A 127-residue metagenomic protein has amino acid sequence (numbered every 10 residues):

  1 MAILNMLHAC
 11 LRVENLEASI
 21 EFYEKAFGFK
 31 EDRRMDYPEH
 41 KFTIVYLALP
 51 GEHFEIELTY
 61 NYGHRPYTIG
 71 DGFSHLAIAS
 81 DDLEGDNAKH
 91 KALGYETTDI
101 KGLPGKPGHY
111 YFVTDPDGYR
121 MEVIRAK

Functional and structural regions predicted by a protein language model:
A2-L4, D32-D36, T43-Y46, I78 (+1 more regions): Vicinal oxygen chelate
I3, C10-H53: Core segments of cupin and vicinal oxygen chelate
A9, L76, S80: Hydrophobic adenine-recognition pocket in adenosine-nucleotide-binding enzymes
G51-F54, G63-R65, L83-G85: Short, charged/polar surface micro-motifs in flexible loops or helix N-caps
N61-H64, K127: A short, sequence-level motif marking secondary-structure junctions
Y67-G70: A short, polar/proline- and glycine-enriched secondary-structure boundary/capping micro-motif
F73: Flexible, small-/acidic-enriched active-site or ligand-binding loops
